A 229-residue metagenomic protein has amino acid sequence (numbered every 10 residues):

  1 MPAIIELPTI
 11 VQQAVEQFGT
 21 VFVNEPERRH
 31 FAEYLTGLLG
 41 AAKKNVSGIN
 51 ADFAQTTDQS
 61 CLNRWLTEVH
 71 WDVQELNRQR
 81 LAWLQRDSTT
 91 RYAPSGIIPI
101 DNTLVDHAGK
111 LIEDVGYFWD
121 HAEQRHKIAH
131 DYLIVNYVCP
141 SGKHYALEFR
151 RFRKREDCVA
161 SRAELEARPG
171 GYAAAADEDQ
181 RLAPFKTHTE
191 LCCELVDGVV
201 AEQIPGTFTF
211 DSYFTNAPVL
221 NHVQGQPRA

Functional and structural regions predicted by a protein language model:
M1-A229: Conserved, well-structured functional cores that handle cations and Mg-NTP chemistry
